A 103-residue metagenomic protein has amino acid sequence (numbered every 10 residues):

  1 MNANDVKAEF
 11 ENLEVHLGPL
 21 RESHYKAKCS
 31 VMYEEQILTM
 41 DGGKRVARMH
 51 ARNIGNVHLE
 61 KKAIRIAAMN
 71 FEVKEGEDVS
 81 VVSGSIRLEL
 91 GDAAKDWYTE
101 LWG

Functional and structural regions predicted by a protein language model:
M1-Y33, G103: Anionic N-terminal interaction surfaces
N2-A8, N53-G103: Acidic, Ser/Thr- and proline-rich intrinsically disordered linker/docking segments of eukaryotic scaffolds
N12, P19-R21, E35, G43 (+3 more regions): Intrinsic-disorder/low-complexity loop/linker signature
S23-A63: Phosphoinositide-binding peripheral membrane targeting modules
